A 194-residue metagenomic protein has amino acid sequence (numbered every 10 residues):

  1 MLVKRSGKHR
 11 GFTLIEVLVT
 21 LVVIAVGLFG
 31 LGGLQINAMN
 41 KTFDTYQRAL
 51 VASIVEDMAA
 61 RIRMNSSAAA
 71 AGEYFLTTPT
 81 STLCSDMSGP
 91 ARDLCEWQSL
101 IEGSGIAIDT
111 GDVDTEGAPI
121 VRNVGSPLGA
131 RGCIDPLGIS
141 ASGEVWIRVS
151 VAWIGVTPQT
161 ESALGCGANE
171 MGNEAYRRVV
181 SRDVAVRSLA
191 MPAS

Functional and structural regions predicted by a protein language model:
L2-V55: Aliphatic-rich helix starts adjacent to a transmembrane/signal segment
N40, T45, A49-S194: Flexible, low-complexity segments enriched in proline/glycine/serine and punctuated by aromatic residues
